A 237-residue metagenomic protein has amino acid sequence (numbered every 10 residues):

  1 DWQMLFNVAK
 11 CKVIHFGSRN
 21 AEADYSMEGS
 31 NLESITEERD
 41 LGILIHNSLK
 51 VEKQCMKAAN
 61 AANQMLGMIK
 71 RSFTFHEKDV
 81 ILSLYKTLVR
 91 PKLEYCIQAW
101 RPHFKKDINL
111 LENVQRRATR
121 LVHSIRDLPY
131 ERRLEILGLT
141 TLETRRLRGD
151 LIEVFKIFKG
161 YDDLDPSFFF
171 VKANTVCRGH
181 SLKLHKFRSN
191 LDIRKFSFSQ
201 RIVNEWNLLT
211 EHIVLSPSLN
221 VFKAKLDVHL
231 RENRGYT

Functional and structural regions predicted by a protein language model:
D1-N7, R71-K78, Q98-P102, R126-Y130: Surface-exposed helix-capping loop/turn segments at secondary-structure junctions
D1-W2, N63, G67, V228: Inter-domain linker/hinge segments that demarcate the starts of reverse transcriptase and RNase H-type modules
W2, A62, K92, Q115-A118 (+1 more regions): Juxtamembrane membrane-interface segments of multi-pass membrane proteins
W2-L5, C96, L121, H229: Short alpha-helical functional segments enriched in proximate histidine and acidic residues
M4-R39: Short, conserved micro-motifs composed of acidic
F6, C55, A59-A62, I108-E112 (+1 more regions): Hydrophobic packing residues in well-ordered alpha-helices of helical domains and bundles
E33-A99: Basic, alpha-helical interaction scaffolds
K106-T237: Short linear motifs embedded in intrinsically disordered, charge-biased segments
